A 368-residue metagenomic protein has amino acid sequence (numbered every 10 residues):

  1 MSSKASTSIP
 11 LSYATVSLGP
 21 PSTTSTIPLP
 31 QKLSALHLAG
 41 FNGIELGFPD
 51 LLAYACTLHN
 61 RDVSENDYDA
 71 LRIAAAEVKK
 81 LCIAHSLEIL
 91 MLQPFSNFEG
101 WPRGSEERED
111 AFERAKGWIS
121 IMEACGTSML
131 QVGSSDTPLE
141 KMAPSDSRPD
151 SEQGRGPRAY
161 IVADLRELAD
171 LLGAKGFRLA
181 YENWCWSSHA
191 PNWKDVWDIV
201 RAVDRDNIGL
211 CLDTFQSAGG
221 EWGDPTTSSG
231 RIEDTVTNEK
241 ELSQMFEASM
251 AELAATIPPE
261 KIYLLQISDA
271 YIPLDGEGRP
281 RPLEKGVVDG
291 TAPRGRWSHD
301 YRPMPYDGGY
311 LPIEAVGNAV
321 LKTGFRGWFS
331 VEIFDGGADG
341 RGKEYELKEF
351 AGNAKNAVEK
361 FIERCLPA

Functional and structural regions predicted by a protein language model:
S3, L81-M91, F98-L212, G219: Active-site acidic/histidine proton-transfer and metal-coordination neighborhood in alpha/beta enzyme cores
K4-I9, T26, I44, V162-Y310: Acidic/histidine-rich catalytic cores of soluble enzymes
Y13, L36, I44, C82 (+7 more regions): Conserved, mostly hydrophobic/aromatic
A14-P20, G47-L51, P94-N97, S135-T137 (+4 more regions): Active-site beta-loop-alpha junctions enriched in small/polar residues
S22-L36, E107-S120, L242-A255, I313-V316: Short, acidic/polar
P28-L52, C125-M129: Catalytic domains of carbohydrate-active enzymes, especially glycoside hydrolases
E45-V78, S134-M142: Glycine-rich, proline-tolerant flexible connector loops at the mouths of alpha/beta enzymes
R341-P367: C-terminal helical cap(s) of enzyme catalytic domains, especially alpha/beta-barrels
